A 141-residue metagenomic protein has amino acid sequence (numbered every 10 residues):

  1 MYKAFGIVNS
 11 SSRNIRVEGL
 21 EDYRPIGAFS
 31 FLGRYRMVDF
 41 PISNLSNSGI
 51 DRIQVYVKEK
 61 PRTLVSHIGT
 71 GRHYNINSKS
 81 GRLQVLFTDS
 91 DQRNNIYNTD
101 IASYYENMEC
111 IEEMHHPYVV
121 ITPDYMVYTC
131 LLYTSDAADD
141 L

Functional and structural regions predicted by a protein language model:
M1-E18, D22-P25, S30-D124: Conserved N-terminal catalytic core of the sugar/cofactor nucleotidyltransferase
M126-L132: Acidic donor-binding/catalytic loop of UDP-sugar-dependent glycosyltransferases, especially processive GT2
Y133-L141: Single conserved hydrophobic/aromatic residue that forms the stacking wall/gate of nucleotide- or nucleobase-binding
